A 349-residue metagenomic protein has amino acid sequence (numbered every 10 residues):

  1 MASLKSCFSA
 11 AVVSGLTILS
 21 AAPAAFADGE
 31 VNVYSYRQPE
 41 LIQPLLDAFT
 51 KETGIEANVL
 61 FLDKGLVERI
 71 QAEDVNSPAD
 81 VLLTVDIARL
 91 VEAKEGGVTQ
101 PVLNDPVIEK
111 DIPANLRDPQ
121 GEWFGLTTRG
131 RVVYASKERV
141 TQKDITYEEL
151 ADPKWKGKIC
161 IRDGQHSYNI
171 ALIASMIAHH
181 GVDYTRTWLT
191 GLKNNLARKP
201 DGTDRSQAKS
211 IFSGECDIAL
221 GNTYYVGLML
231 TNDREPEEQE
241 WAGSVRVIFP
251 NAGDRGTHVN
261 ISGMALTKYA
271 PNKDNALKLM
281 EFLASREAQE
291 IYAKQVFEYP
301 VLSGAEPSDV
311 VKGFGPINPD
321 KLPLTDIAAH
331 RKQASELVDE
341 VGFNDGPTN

Functional and structural regions predicted by a protein language model:
S20-A22: N-terminal signal peptide c-region/cleavage motif recognized by signal peptidases
A27-V91: Early extracytoplasmic/lumenal segment of secretory-pathway proteins
Y34-R37, P119-W123, A135-K137, Q142 (+3 more regions): Short beta-strand->loop
S77-L82, Q100-V133, E148, C160-I161: A structural signal for short loop-to-beta-strand junctions that line the ligand-binding cleft of periplasmic/secreted
I87-V98, D118-I145, I173-A174, V259-A265: Periplasmic solute-binding protein
S175, H180-I248: Ligand-binding pocket segment of bilobal, Venus flytrap-like solute-binding proteins
S262-L322: Mature extracytoplasmic/periplasmic domains
D320-N349: Conserved C-terminal helix/tail region of periplasmic/extracytoplasmic solute-binding proteins
